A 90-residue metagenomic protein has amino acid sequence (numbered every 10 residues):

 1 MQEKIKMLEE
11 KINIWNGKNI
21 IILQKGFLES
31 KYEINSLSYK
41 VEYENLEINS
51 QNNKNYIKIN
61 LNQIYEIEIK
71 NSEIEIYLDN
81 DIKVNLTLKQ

Functional and structural regions predicted by a protein language model:
M1-M7, K31-I34, I57-L61: Charged, amphipathic alpha-helical segments
K4-N16: N-terminal helix-cap/turn-to-beta initiation motif at the start of protein domains
I14-G17, V41-N45, I69-S72: A short, compositionally biased
G17-Q24: A short, Trp-centered hydrophobic/proline-enriched beta-strand micro-motif
E29-K54: N-terminal glycine/threonine-rich, aromatic-flanked beta-hairpin/loop signature
L37-Y39, Y56-I74, K89: Structured surface patches comprising rigid loops and adjacent beta-strands/short helices at the edges of well-ordered
L46-Q51, E73-D79: Generic recognition of long tandem-repeat/solenoid scaffolds
D81-Q90: Edge beta-strand at a domain terminus
